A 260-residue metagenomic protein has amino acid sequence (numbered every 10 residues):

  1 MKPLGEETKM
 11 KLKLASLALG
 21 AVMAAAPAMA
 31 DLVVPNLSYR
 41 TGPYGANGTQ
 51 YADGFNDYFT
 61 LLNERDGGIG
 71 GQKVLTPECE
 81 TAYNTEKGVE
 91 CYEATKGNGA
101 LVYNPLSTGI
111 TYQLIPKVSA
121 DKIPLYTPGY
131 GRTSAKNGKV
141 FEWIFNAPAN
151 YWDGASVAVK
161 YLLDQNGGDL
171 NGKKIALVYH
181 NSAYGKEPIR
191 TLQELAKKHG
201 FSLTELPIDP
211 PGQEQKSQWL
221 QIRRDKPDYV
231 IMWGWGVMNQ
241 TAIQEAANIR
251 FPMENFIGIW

Functional and structural regions predicted by a protein language model:
M1-K9: Short, Lys/Arg-enriched N-terminal segments with co-localized hydrophobic residues within the first ~10-30 amino acids
T8-L17: Bacterial N-terminal signal peptides that target proteins for export
A25-P27: N-terminal signal peptide c-region/cleavage motif recognized by signal peptidases
D31-Q50, L106, K174-H180: Short beta-strand segments enriched in small/hydrophobic residues
D31-V33, G71-V74, G97-Y103, A120-L125 (+5 more regions): Loop/turn elements at helix/coil->beta-strand transitions in domains of secreted/extracellular proteins
V33, A46-D53, R65-N137, A147 (+3 more regions): Beta-alpha junction/loop-to-helix N-cap segments that form part of ligand/metal-binding clefts
D53-T76, G168-L170, K197-G200: Signal peptide-proximal N-terminal region of secreted/periplasmic/extracellular or secretory-lumen proteins
T133-S134, E142-R250: Extracellular/periplasmic Venus flytrap/periplasmic-binding protein
